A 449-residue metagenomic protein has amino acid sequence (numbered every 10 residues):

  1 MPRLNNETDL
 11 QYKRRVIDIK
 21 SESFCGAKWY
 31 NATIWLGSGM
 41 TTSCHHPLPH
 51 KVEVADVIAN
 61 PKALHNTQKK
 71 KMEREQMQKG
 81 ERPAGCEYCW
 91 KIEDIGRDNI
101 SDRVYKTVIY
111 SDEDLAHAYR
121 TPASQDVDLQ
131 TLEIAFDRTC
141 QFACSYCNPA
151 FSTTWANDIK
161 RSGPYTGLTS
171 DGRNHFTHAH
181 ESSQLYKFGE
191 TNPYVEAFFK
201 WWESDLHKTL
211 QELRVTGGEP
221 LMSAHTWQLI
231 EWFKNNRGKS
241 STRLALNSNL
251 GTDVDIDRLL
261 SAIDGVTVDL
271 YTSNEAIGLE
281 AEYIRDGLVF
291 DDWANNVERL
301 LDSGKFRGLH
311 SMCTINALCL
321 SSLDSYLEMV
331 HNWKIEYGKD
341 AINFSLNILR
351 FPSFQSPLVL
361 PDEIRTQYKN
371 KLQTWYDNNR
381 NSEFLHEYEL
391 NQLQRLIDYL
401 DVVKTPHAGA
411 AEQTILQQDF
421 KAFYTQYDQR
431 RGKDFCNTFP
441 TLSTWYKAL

Functional and structural regions predicted by a protein language model:
M1-I58, K62-H65, R97-V108, A156 (+2 more regions): Radical SAM enzyme [4Fe-4S]-AdoMet core and its adjacent flexible, acidic and glycine-rich loops/tails across
R3-T8, N60-D114, V127: Cysteine/selenocysteine-centered motifs that mediate thiol-based redox chemistry or coordinate metal-sulfur cofactors
S21, R82-G85, E133-F136, C140: Short metal-coordination and nucleic-acid-contact micro-motifs, chiefly zinc-binding Cys/His arrays
G26, Y30-S43, P122-A150, L210-R214: N-terminal pre-triad scaffold of radical SAM enzymes
K71, E113-Q125, E190-S204, V254: A Trp-anchored, charged/polar loop motif used as the substrate-binding/catalytic surface of acyl/ester-handling
W90-D94, C147-T153: Detector for the c-type heme attachment site
L129-T139, A150-Y194, H207-T226, N236-I256 (+3 more regions): Core AdoMet radical
F198-K200, T226-K234, I256-R258, W293-L301 (+1 more regions): Short, well-ordered amphipathic alpha-helices
